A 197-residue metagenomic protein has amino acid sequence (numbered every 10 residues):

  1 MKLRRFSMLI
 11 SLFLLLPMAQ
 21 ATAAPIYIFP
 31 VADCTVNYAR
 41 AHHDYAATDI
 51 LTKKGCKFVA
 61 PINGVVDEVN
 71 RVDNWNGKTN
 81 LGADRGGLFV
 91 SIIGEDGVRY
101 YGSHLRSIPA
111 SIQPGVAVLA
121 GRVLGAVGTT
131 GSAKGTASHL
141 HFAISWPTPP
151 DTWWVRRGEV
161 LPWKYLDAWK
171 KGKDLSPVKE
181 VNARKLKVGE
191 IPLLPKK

Functional and structural regions predicted by a protein language model:
M1-M8: Bacterial N-terminal signal peptides that target proteins for export
M8-P17: Bacterial N-terminal signal peptides
M18-F89, E95, A120, T129 (+1 more regions): Surface-exposed, glycine-biased beta-strand/turn segments
H42-Y45, G94, H104, H139-H141: Histidine-centered active-site/metal-ligand motif
E68, H104-S107, A126-T129: A residue-level detector for short acidic-glycine micro-motifs
W75-L81, V127-H141, P147: Active-site loop architecture of trypsin-fold serine endopeptidases
F89-Q113: Active-site region of chymotrypsin-like
